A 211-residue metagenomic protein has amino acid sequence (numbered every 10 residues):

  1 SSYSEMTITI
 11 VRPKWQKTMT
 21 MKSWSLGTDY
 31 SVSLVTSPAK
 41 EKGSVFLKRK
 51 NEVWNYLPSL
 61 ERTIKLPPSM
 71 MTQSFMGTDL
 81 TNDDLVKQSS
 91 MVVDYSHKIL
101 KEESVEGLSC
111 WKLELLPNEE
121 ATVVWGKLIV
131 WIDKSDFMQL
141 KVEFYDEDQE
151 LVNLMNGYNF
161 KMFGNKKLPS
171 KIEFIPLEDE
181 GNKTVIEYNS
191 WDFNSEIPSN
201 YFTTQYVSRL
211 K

Functional and structural regions predicted by a protein language model:
S1, T7, L85-V86, K101-E102: N-terminal secretory signal peptides
S1-S59: N-terminal mature ectodomain segment of secretory-pathway/periplasmic proteins
S4-M6, L80-D83, K112: Short Pro/Gly-enriched beta-strand edge/turn motifs at strand-loop
T9, L26-T28, T36-P38, N51-E52 (+8 more regions): Solvent-exposed coil/turn segments that connect beta secondary-structure elements in extracytoplasmic/periplasmic
P58-K87: Acidic/charged, solvent-exposed loop-and-adjacent secondary-structure segments enriched in E/D, K/R, S/T, and G/P
R62-K65, D84-Q88, E106-T204: Gly/Pro-enriched, hydrophobic low-complexity segments that function as extracytoplasmic propeptides/linkers
M91-Y95: Surface-exposed beta-loop interaction hotspot
L210-K211: Short, solvent-exposed mixed-charge patches
